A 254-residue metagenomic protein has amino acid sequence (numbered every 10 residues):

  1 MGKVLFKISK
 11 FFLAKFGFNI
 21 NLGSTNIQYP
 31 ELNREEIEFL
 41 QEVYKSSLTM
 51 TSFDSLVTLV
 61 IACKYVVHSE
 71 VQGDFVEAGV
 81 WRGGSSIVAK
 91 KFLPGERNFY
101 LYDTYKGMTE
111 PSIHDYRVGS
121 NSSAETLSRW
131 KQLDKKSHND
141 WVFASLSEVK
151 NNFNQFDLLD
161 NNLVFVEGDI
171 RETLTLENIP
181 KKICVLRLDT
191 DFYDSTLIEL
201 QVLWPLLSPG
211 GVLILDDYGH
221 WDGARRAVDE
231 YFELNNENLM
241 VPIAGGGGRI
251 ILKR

Functional and structural regions predicted by a protein language model:
M1-S46: Membrane-proximal basic amphipathic "stem/tether" segments
Y29-F53, V71-R254: S-adenosylmethionine/decaboxylated-SAM
V57-E70: Conserved alpha-helix/loop element of class I SAM-dependent methyltransferases that forms part of the SAM/SAH-binding
